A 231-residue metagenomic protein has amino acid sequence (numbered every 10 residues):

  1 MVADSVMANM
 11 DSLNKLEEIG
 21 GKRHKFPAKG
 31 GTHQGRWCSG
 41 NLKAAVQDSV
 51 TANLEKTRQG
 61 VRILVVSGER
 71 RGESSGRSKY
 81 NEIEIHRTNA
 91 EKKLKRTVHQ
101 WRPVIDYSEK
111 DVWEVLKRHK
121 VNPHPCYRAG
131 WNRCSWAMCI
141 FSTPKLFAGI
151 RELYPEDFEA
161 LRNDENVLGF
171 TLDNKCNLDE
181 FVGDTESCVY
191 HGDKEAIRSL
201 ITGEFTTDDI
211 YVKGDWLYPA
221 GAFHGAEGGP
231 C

Functional and structural regions predicted by a protein language model:
M1-C231: Nucleotide-activated chemistry modules centered on ATP-dependent adenylation/adenylyltransferase
